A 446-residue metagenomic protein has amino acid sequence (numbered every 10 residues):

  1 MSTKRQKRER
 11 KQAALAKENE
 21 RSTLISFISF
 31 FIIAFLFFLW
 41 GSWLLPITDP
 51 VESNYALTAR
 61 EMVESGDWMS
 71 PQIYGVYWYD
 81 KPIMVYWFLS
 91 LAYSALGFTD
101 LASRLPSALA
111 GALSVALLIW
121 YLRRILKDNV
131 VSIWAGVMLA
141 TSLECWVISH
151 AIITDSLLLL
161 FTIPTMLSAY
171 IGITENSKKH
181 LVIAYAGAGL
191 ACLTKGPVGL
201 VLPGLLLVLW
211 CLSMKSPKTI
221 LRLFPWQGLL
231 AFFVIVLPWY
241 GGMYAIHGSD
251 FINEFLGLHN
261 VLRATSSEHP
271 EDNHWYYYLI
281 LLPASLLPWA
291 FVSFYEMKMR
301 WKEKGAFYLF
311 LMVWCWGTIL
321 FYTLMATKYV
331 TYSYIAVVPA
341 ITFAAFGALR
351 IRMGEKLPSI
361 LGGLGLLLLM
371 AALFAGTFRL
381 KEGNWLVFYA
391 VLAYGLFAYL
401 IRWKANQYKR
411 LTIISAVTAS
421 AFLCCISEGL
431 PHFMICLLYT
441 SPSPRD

Functional and structural regions predicted by a protein language model:
S2-T3, N406: Intrinsically disordered, low-complexity coil/linker segments enriched for acidic/polar and small residues
T3-K7, L15-L357: Membrane-integral, polyisoprenol-dependent glycosyltransferases of the GT-C/oligosaccharyltransferase superfamily
R10, A16, C436: Alpha-helical and His/Cys-centered functional microenvironments
R104, R445-D446: Short, cationic motifs built from Arg/Lys/His that form the positively charged side of catalytic pockets
V182, M299-S441, R445: Membrane-embedded architecture of ER/inner-membrane glycosylation machinery
